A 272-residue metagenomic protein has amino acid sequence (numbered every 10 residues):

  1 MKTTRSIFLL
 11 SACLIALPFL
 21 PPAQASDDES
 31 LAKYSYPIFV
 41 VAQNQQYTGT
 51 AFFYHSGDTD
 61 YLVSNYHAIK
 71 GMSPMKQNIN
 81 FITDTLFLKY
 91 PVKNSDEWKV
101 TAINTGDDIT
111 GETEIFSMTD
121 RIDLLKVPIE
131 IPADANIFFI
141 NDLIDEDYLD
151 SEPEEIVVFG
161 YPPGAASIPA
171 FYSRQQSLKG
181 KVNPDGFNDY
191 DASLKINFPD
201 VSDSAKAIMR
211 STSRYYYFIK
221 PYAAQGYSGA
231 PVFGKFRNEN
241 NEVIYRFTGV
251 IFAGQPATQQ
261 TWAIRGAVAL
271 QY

Functional and structural regions predicted by a protein language model:
M1-L9: Bacterial N-terminal signal peptides that target proteins for export
L10-P18: Bacterial N-terminal signal peptides
A23-A25: Boundary at the C-terminal end of the N-terminal hydrophobic targeting segment
D28-K93, E130, S177-G186, F252-A263: Catalytic histidine site
A51, D60, S64, V127 (+4 more regions): Terminal peptide-recognition signature
D142-Q175: Short glycine/Trp-rich loop-beta-loop segment that forms part of the substrate-binding cleft
I208-S211, I219-V250: Catalytic nucleophile loop of clan PA
S213-K220, V243-Y272: C-terminal cap/linker of serine protease catalytic domains
